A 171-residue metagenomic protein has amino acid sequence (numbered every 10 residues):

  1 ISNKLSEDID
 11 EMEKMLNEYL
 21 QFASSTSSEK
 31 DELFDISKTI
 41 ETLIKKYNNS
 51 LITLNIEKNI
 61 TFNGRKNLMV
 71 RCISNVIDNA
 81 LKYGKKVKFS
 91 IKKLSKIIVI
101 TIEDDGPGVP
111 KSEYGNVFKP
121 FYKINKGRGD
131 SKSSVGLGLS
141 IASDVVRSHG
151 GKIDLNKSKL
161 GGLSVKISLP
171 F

Functional and structural regions predicted by a protein language model:
S25-E29, T61-G64: Conserved micro-motifs of the catalytic ATP-binding
T53-N67, K92-S95: Conserved catalytic submotifs in the C-terminal HATPase_c
M69-I73: A residue-level detector for a conserved hydrophobic packing site within the catalytic ATP-binding domain
D104: Acidic ATP/Mg2+-coordinating residue in the GHKL
V109-Y122: Short conserved segment of the HATPase_c
G138, A142: Short alpha-helical Gxxx[C/S/T] motif in the catalytic ATP-binding
